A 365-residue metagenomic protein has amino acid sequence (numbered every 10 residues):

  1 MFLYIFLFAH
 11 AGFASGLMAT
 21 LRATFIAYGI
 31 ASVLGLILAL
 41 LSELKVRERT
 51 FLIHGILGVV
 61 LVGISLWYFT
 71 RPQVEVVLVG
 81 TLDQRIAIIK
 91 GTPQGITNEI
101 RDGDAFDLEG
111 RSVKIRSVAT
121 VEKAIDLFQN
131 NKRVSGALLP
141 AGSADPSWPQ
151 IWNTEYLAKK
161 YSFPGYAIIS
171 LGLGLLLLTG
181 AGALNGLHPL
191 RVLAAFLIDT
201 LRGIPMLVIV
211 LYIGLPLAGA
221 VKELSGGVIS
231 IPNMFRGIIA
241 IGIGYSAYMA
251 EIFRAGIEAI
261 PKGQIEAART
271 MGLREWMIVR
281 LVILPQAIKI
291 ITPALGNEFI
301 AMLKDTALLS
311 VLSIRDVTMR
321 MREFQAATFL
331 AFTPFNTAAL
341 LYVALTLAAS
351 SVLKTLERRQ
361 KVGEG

Functional and structural regions predicted by a protein language model:
M1-K114, E122, D126-R133, P140-G365: Transmembrane alpha-helices and adjacent helix-loop boundaries
